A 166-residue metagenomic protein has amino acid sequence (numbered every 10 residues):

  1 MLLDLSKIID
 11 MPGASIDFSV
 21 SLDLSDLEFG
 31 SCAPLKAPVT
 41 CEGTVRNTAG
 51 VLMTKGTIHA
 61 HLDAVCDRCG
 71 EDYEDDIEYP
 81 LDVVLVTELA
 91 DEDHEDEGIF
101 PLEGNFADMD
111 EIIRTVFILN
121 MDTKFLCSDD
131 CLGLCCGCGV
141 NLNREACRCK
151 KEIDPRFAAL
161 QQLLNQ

Functional and structural regions predicted by a protein language model:
M1-Q166: Structured interface patches
